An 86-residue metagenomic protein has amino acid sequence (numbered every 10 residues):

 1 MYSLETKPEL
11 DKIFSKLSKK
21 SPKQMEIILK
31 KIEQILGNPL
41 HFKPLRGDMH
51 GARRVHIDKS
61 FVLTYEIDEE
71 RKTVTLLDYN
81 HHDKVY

Functional and structural regions predicted by a protein language model:
M1-L4, S15-M25, I57-V62, E66-Y86: Enriched for short, Lys/Arg-rich terminal
D11, R46, Y86: Nucleotide phosphate-binding site architecture
I32-H56: A short, surface-exposed loop/turn module that caps and links secondary-structure elements
